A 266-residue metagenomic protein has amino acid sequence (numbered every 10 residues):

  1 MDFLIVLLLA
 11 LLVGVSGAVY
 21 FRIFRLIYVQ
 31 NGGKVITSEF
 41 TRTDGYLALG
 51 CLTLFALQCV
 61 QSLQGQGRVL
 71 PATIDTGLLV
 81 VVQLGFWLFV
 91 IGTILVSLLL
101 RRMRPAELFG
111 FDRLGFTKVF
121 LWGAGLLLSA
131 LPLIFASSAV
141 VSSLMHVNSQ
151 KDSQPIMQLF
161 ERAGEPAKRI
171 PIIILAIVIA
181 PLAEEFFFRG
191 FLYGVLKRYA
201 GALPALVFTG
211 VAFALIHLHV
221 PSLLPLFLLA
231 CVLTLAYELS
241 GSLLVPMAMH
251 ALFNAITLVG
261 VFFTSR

Functional and structural regions predicted by a protein language model:
M1-L108, L258-R266: N-terminal, membrane-interfacial amphipathic/helix-forming hydrophobic leader that caps and precedes the first
I5-L9, R42-L47, D75, L79-Q83 (+6 more regions): Residue-level signature of transmembrane alpha-helical entry/exit and packing/kink sites in multi-pass membrane
A10-R22, L128-A139, V147-R266: Transmembrane helix-loop-helix hairpins at the membrane interface of multi-pass integral membrane proteins
S62-G85, S97-I179: Juxtamembrane helix-loop-helix connectors linking adjacent transmembrane helices in multi-pass membrane enzymes
